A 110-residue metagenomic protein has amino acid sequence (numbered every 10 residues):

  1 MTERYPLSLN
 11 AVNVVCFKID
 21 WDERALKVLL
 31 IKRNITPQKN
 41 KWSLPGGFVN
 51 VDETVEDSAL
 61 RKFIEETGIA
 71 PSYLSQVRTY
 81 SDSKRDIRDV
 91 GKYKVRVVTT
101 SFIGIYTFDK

Functional and structural regions predicted by a protein language model:
M1-S43, E56: N-terminal strand-loop-strand
S8-N10, D57-L60, I64-K110: Active-site segment of metal-dependent pyrophosphate-handling enzymes, primarily the Nudix hydrolase catalytic core
V28, K32-I35, K39, G46 (+2 more regions): Short, His- and charge-rich active-site/binding loops that engage polyanionic ligands
